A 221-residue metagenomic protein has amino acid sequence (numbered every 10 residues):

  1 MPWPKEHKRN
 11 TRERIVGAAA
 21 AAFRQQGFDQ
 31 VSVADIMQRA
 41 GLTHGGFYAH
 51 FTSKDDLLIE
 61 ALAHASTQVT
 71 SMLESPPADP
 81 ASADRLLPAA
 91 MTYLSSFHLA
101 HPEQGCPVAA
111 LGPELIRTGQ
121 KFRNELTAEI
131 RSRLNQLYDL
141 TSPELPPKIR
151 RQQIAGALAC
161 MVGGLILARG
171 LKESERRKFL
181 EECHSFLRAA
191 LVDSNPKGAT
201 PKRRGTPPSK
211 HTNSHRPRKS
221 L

Functional and structural regions predicted by a protein language model:
R14, A22-D56: Helix-turn-helix
G17, A83-H98, P113, A155 (+2 more regions): Amphipathic alpha-helical segments that line or abut small-molecule/effector binding pockets and mediate allosteric
F51, A110-R117, A159: Short helix-capping/turn signature of helix-turn-helix
F51, L58-A65, M72: Alpha-helical DNA-contacting segments of helix-turn-helix folds
E60, E74-G105: Hydrophobic alpha-helical connector segments
P76, L115, A168-K172: Secondary-structure edge/capping motif, primarily at the C-terminal ends of alpha-helices and the immediately following
Q120-A128, L140-K202, K210, R218-K219: Hydrophobic/aromatic-rich alpha-helical bundle segments in the mid-to-C-terminal region
